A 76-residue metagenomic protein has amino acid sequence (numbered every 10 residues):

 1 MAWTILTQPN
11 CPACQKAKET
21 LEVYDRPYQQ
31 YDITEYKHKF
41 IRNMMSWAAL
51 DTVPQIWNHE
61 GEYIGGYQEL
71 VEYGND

Functional and structural regions predicted by a protein language model:
M1-Q30: Local sequence-structure signature of Cys/Sec-based thiol-disulfide redox active-site neighborhoods
I5, I33, V53-I56: Hydrophobic aliphatic residue packing
N10, I33-T34, E62: Short beta->alpha junction loops/turns
A17, F40, T52, G66-L70: Amphipathic alpha-helical interface surfaces
I33-D51, D76: Thioredoxin-like thiol-disulfide oxidoreductase module
S46-W57, Y67: Structural micro-motif
W57-D76: Non-catalytic, surface beta->alpha helical segment in thiol-disulfide oxidoreductase systems
